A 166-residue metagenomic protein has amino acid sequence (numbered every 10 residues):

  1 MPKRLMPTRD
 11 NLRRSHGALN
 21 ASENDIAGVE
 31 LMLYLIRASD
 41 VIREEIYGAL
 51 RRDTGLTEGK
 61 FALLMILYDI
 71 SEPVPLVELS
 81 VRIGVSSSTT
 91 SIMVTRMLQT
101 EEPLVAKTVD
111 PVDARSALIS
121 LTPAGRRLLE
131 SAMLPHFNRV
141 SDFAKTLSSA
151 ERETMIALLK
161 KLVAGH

Functional and structural regions predicted by a protein language model:
M1-T54: N-terminal leader segment of winged-helix/HTH proteins
I26, E44-S86: N-terminal helix-turn-helix DNA-binding core of bacterial DNA-binding proteins
E30, Y34, E45, A62-M65 (+2 more regions): Pre-recognition alpha-helix immediately N-terminal to the DNA-recognition helix within helix-turn-helix or winged-helix
I36, D40, M65-S71, M133 (+1 more regions): Short, locally clustered residues in the helix-turn-helix/winged-helix DNA-binding domain
M93-R96, L158: Residues within the DNA-recognition helix of helix-turn-helix
T95-E153: Charged, amphipathic alpha-helical coiled-coil/dimerization segments
A150-H166: Exposed, interaction-prone assembly regions rather than primary DNA-binding/catalytic cores
